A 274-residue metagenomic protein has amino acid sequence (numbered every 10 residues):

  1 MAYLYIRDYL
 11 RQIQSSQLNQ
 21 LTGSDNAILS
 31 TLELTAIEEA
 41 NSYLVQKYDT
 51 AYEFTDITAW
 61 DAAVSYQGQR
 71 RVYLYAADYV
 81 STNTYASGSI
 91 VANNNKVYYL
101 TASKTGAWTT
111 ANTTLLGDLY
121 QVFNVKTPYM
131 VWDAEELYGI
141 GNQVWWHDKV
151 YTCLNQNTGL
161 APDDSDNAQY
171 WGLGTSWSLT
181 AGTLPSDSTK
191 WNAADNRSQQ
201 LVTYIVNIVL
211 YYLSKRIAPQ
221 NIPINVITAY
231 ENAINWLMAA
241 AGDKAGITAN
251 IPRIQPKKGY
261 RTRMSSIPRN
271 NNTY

Functional and structural regions predicted by a protein language model:
M1-S81, T101-T110, L115-E135, G139-I140 (+4 more regions): Conserved short "hinge" loops at termini or chain/domain junctions
G23, A27-T31, Y85, Q220 (+1 more regions): Soluble non-cytosolic domains of exported or imported proteins
D166: Trihelical helix-turn-helix/Myb-like DNA-binding core that engages the DNA major groove
W191, N207-Y274: Short loop/turn elements at secondary-structure junctions
Q200-I208: Core structural elements
